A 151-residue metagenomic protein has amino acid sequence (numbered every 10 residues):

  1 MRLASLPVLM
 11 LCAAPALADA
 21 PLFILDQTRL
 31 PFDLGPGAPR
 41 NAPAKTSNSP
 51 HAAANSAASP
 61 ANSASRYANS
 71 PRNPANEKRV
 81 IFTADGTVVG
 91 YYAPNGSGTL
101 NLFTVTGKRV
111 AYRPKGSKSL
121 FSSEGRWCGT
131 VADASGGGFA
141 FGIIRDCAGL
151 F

Functional and structural regions predicted by a protein language model:
M1-V8: Sec-dependent signal peptide recognition, specifically the positively charged N-region followed immediately by
A13-P15: N-terminal signal peptide c-region/cleavage motif recognized by signal peptidases
A20-F151: Repetitive, compositionally biased segments used for assembly/scaffolding
